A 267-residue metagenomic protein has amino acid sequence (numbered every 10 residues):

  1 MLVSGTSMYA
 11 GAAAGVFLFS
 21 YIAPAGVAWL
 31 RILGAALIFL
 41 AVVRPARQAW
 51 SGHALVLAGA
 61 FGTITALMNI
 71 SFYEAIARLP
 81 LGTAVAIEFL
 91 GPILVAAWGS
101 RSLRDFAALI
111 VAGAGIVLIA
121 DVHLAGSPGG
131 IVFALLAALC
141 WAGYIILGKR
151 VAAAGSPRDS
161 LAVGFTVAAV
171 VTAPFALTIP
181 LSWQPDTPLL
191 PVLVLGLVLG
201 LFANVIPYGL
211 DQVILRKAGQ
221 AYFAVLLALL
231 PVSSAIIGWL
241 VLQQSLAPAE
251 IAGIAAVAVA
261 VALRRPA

Functional and structural regions predicted by a protein language model:
M1-G26, A60-T63, L67-S71, A114-V117 (+2 more regions): Glycine-/small-residue-enriched transmembrane alpha-helix faces in small-molecule transporters and effluxers
M1-V3, A36-A60, W98-A107, A125-G126 (+4 more regions): Membrane-interface interhelical linkers
A14, Y21-L67, I93-V95, C140-L147 (+3 more regions): Transmembrane alpha-helices of multi-pass small-molecule transport proteins
L18, V27, R31, A75 (+7 more regions): Hydrophobic/aromatic residues within transmembrane alpha-helices of multi-pass small-molecule transporters
Y21-A25, W29, W50-L55, D121-C140 (+2 more regions): Juxtamembrane helix-entry segments on the extracytoplasmic side of multipass membrane proteins
G26-A36, T65, F72-R101, A137 (+1 more regions): Specific alpha-helical transmembrane segments that line the substrate/conduction pathway and gating interfaces
L30, A84-I87, L147-A169, N204-L240: Helix-helix packing/entry segments at the starts of transmembrane helices
F39, L90, R104-V122, I237 (+1 more regions): Hydrophobic transmembrane alpha-helices of multi-pass small-molecule transport proteins
